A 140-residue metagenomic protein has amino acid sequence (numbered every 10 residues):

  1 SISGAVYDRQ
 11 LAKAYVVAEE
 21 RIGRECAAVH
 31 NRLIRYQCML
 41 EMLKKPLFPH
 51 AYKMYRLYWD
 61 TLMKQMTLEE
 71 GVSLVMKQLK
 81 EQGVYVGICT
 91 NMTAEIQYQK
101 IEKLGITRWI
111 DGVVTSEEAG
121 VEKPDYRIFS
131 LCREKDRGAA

Functional and structural regions predicted by a protein language model:
S1, D8, S73, K77 (+3 more regions): Surface-exposed, interaction-prone regions with an acidic/low-complexity signature
I2-R56: A metal-dependent, Asp-based hydrolase signature
E20-G23, M63, A119-G120: Short histidine/acidic/glycine/proline-rich micro-motifs that form metal- and phosphate-coordinating active-site loops
C26, H30-I34, M54-W59, K77 (+5 more regions): A sequence-level detector of short, solvent-exposed, charge-rich linear segments
V29-Q37, L47-V86, Y126: Short, acidic loop-to-helix structural element flanking the phosphoryl-transfer center in phosphate-processing enzymes
Q65-T67, G87, T93-A140: Substrate-recognition "cap/lid" segment bordering the active-site pocket of phosphatases
